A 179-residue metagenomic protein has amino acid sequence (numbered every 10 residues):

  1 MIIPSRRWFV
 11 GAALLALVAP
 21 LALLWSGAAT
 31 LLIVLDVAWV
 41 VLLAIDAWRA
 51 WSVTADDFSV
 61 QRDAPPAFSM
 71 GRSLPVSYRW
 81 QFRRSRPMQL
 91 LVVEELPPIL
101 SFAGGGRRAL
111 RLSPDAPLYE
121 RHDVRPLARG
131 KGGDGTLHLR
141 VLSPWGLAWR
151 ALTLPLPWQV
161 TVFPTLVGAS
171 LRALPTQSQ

Functional and structural regions predicted by a protein language model:
M1-Q61: Extracellular/lumenal glycan-associated context and N-glycosylation machinery
W39-Q179: An amphipathic, basic-hydrophobic helix/alpha-beta surface used to engage anionic, phosphate-rich ligands or surfaces
